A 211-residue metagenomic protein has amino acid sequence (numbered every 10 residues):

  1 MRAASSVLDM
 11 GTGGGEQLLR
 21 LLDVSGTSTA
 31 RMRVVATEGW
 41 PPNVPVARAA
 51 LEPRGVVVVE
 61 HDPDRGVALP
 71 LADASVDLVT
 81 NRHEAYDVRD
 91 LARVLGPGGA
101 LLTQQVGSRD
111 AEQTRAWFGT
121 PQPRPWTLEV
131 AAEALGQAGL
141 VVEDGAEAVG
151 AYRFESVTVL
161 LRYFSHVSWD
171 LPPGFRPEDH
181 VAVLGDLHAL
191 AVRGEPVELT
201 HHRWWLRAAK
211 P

Functional and structural regions predicted by a protein language model:
S6-A68: Class I SAM-dependent methyltransferase SAM/SAH-binding core
E52-V59, T80-R82, Q137-L140, A182 (+1 more regions): S-adenosyl-L-methionine-dependent methyltransferase catalytic core, i.e., the SAM/SAH-binding region
G66-L78: A short acidic, Gly/Pro-enriched loop at the edge of an enzyme's catalytic core that lines a small-molecule cofactor
D77, R82, Q104: Residues lining the SAM
Y86-A100: A short glycine-rich, Lys/Arg-flanked "PGG" loop and its adjoining helix->strand segment in the class I
A100-V130: Conserved class I S-adenosyl-L-methionine
G136, V141, E147-P211: Conserved Class I S-adenosyl-L-methionine
